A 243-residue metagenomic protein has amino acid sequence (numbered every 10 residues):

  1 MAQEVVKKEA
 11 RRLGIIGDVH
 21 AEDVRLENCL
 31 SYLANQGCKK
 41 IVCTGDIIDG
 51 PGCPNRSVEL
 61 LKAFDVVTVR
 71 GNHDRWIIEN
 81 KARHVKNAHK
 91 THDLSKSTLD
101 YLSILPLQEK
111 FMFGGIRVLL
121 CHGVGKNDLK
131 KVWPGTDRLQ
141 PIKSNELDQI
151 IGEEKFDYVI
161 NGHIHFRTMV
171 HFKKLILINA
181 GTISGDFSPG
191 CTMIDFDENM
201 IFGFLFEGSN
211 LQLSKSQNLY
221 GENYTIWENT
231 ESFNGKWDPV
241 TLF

Functional and structural regions predicted by a protein language model:
E4-G14, K110-L119, F172-L177: Beta-strand-turn-beta hairpins that frame and shape the catalytic cleft of phosphate-ester-processing enzymes
E4-I104: Core catalytic region of metal-dependent phosphoesterases/phosphodiesterases, especially metallo-beta-lactamase-like
K8, V170-F243: Acidic, His/Gly-rich catalytic cores of divalent-metal-dependent hydrolytic chemistry
H20-R25, D49-G52, H73-E79, K126-D128 (+2 more regions): Active-site environment of divalent metal-dependent phosphoester hydrolases
G37, S95-H171: His/acidic metal-ligating clusters that form di-metal
K40, D65-V67, Y158, R167 (+1 more regions): Proline-centered loop/turn at the N-terminus of a beta-strand
N55-L60, K81-Y101, I142-N145, I150 (+1 more regions): Ligand-binding grooves and catalytic loops that recognize ribose/phosphate and carbohydrate rings, and esterified lipid
